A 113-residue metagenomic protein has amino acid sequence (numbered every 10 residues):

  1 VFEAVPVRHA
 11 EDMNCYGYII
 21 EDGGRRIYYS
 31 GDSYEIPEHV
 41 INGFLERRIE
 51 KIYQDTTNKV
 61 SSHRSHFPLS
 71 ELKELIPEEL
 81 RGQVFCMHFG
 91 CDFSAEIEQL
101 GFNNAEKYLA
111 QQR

Functional and structural regions predicted by a protein language model:
V1-H39, A110-R113: Core dinuclear metal-dependent hydrolase active-site scaffold
Y34-R113: Cap/insert and terminal regions of metallo-dependent hydrolase folds
